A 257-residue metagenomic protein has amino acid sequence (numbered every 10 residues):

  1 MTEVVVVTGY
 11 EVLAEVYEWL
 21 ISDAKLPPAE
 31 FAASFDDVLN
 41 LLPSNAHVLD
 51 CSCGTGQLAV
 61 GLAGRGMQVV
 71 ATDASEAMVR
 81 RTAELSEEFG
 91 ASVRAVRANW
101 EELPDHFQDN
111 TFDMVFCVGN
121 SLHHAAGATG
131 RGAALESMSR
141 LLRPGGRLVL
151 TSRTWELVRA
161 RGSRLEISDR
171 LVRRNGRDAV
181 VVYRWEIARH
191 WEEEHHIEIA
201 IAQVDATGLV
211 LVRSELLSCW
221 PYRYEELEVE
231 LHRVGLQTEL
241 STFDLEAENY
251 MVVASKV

Functional and structural regions predicted by a protein language model:
M1-S44: Conserved class I S-adenosyl-L-methionine
N45-S52: Conserved class I S-adenosyl-L-methionine
Q57-L103: Class I SAM-dependent methyltransferase SAM/SAH-binding core
D105-M114: A short acidic, Gly/Pro-enriched loop at the edge of an enzyme's catalytic core that lines a small-molecule cofactor
D113-T129: A short SAM/SAH-binding and catalytic strip from SAM-dependent methyltransferases
G132-P144: A short glycine-rich, Lys/Arg-flanked "PGG" loop and its adjoining helix->strand segment in the class I
V149-Y224: SAM-dependent methyltransferase
S218-V257: C-terminal lobe and adjacent flexible extensions of AdoMet/dcAdoMet transferase-like proteins
